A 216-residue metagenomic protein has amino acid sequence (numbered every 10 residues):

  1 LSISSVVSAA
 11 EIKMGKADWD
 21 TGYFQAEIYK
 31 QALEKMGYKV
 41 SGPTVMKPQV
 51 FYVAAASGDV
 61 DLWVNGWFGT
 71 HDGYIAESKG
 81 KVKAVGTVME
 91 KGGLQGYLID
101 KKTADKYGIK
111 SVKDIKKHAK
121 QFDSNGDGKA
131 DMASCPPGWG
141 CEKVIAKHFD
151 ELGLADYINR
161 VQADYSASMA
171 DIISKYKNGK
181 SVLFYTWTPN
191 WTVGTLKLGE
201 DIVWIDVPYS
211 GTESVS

Functional and structural regions predicted by a protein language model:
I3-A9: Sec/Tat signal peptide C-region and signal peptidase I cleavage site
A9-T21, Y38-P43, K129-A133: Short, well-ordered beta-strand elements
W19-D20, Y38-V53, R160-D171: Short helix-initiation/N-cap motifs at beta->coil->alpha
D20-K39, K147-F149: Short, polar/charged alpha-helical segment
Q49-K101: N-terminal segment of the mature folded domain
A54, V60-V64, C135-S210: Ligand-binding pocket segment of bilobal, Venus flytrap-like solute-binding proteins
V82-S134: A conserved helix-loop-strand patch within extracytoplasmic ligand-binding domains of the periplasmic binding
G92-Y97, T103, I202, S210-S216: Small-molecule pocket liners
